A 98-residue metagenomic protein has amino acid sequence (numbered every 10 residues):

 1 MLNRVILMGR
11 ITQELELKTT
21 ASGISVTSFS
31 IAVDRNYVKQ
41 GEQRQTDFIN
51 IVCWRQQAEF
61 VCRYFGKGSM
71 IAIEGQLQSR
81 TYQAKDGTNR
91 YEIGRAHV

Functional and structural regions predicted by a protein language model:
M1-H97: Single-stranded nucleic acid-binding surfaces, predominantly the OB-fold ssDNA-binding core
